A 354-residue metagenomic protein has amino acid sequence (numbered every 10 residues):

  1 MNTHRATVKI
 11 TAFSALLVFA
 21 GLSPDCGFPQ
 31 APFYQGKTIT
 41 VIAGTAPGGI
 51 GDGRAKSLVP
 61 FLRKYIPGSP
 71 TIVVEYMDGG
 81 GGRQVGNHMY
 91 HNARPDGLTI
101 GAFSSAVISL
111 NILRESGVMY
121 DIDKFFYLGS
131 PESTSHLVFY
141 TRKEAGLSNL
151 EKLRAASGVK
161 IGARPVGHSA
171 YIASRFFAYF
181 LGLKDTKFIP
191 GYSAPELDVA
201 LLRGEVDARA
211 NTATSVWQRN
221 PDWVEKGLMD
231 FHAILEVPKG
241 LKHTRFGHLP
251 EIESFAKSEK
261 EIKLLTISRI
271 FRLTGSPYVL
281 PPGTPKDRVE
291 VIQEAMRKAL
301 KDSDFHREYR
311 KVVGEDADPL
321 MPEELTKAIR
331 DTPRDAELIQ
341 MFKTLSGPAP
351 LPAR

Functional and structural regions predicted by a protein language model:
N2-S14: Bacterial N-terminal signal peptides that target proteins for export
T11-S23: Bacterial N-terminal signal peptides
I39, K64-I72, H88-T99, I108-R203 (+3 more regions): Hinge/capping helix and adjacent helix->loop/strand transition within the periplasmic-binding protein
T40-K56, D78-G81, G162-S169: Extracytoplasmic "Venus flytrap"
L58, G80-R83, G97-L110, S130-S133 (+1 more regions): Ligand-binding clamshell of periplasmic/extracellular solute-binding protein-like
R219-L300, P333, E337, G347-R354: C-terminal lobe and pocket-closing loops of periplasmic/extracytoplasmic Venus-flytrap solute-binding proteins
E236-G240, I252, R297, F305-R330: Mature extracytoplasmic/periplasmic domains
